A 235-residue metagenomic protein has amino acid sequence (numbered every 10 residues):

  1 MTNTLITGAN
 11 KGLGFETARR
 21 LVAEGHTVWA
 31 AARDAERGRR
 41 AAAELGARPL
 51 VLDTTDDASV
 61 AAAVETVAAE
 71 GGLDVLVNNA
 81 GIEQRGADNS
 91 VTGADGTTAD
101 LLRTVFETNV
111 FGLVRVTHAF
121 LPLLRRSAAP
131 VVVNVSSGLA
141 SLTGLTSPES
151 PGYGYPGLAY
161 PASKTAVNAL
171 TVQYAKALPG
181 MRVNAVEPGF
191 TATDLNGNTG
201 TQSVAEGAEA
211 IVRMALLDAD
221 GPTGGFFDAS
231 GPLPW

Functional and structural regions predicted by a protein language model:
M1-W29: Canonical Rossmann dinucleotide-binding motif of NAD(H)/NADP(H)-dependent dehydrogenases/reductases, specifically
E24-R40: Conserved glycine-rich Rossmann-like NAD(P)H-binding loop of the short-chain dehydrogenase/reductase
A35, V51-A63: The beta1-alpha1 cofactor-binding region of Rossmann-like NAD(H)/NADP(H)-dependent oxidoreductases
T66-N78, Q84, T98: A glycine-rich helix->loop->beta "capping" turn within Rossmann-like NAD(P)(H)-dependent oxidoreductase domains
V77, V116-F120, L124, L170-T171 (+1 more regions): Hydrophobic positions on the long internal alpha-helix of Rossmann-like NAD(P)-dependent oxidoreductase domains
I82, G86, S90-F106, R125-P179: Catalytic loop of short-chain dehydrogenase/reductase
T165-N168, K176, M181, A185-P188 (+1 more regions): C-terminal helical subdomain
